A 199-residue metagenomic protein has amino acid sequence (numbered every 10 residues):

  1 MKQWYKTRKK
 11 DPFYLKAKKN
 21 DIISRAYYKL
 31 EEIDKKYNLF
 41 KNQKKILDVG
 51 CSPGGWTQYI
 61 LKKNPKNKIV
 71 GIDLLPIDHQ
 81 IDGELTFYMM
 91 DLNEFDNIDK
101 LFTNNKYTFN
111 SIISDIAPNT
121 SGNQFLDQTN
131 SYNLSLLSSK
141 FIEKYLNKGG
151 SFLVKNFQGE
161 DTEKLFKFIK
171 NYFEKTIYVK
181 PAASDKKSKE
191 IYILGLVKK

Functional and structural regions predicted by a protein language model:
M1-N42: Class I SAM-dependent methyltransferase Rossmann-like catalytic core, especially the SAM/SAH-binding loop
N42-S52: Conserved class I S-adenosyl-L-methionine
K44, N67, G150: Glycine-centered, small-residue-biased loops immediately flanking beta-strands in adenine/cofactor-binding cores
P53-P65: Conserved SAM-binding loop of SAM-dependent methyltransferases across substrates and taxa, primarily the Class I
K63, F141-K148, K155, Y172: Conserved helix-to-beta-strand junction in the class I
L74-N119: S-adenosyl-L-methionine
Y107-G149, E160: Mobile active-site "lid"/loop adjacent to the S-adenosyl-L-methionine
E160-K199: Class I S-adenosyl-L-methionine
